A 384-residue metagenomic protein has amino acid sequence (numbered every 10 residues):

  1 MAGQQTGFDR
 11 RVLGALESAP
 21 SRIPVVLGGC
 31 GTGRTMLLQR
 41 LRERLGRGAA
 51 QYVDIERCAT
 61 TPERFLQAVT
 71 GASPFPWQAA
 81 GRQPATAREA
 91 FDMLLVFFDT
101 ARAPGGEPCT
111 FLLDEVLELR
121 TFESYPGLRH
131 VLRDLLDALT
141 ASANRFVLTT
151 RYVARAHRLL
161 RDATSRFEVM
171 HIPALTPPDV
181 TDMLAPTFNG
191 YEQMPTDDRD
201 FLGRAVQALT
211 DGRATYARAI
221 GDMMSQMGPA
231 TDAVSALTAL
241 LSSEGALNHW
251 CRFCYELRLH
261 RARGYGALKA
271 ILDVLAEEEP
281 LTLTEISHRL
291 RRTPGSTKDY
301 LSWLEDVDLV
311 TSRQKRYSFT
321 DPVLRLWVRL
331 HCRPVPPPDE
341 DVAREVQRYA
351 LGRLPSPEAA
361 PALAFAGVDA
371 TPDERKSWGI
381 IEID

Functional and structural regions predicted by a protein language model:
S21-Q39: Walker A/P-loop nucleotide-binding motif
E43-A59: Conserved catalytic segments around the Walker B and adjacent sensor/switch elements of P-loop NTPase domains
A50, T60-R82: Conserved NTP-binding/hydrolysis module of P-loop NTPases
E89-A154, R158-R161: Conserved Walker B catalytic segment
A156-A208: Helix-loop-helix "sensor" segment of P-loop NTPases
R218-R292, D341-V346: Winged-helix-like regulatory helical subdomains adjacent to P-loop NTPase cores
L290-D306: Short amphipathic alpha-helical interaction segments
V323-L354: Short, amphipathic alpha-helical interaction segments positioned at domain boundaries
